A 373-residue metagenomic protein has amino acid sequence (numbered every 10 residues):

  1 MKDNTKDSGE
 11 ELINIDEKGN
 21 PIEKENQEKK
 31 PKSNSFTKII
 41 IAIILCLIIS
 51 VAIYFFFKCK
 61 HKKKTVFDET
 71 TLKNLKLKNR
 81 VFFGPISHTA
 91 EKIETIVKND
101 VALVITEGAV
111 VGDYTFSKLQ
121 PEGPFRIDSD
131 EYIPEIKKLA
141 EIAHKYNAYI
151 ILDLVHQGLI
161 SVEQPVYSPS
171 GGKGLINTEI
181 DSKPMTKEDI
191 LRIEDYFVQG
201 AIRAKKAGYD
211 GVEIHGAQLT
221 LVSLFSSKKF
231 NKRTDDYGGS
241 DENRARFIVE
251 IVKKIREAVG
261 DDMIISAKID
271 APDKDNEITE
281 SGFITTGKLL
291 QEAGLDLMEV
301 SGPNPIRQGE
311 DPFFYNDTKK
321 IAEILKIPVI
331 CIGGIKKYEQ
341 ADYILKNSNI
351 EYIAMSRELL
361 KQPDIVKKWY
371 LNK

Functional and structural regions predicted by a protein language model:
M1-N26: N-terminal targeting leaders characterized by basic, low-complexity, disordered sequences that direct proteins
N4, K29-P31, C46, F55: Compositionally biased, low-complexity segments
K6-G9, N34-F36, V51, A267: Compositionally biased regions
N26-I40: Short, low-complexity patches enriched in S/T/P/G
A42-V51: Core hydrophobic alpha-helical transmembrane segments of single-pass membrane proteins
A52-K60: Juxtamembrane cytosolic interface motif at the C-terminal end of transmembrane helices
C59-K373: Flavin-dependent oxidoreductase catalytic cores
